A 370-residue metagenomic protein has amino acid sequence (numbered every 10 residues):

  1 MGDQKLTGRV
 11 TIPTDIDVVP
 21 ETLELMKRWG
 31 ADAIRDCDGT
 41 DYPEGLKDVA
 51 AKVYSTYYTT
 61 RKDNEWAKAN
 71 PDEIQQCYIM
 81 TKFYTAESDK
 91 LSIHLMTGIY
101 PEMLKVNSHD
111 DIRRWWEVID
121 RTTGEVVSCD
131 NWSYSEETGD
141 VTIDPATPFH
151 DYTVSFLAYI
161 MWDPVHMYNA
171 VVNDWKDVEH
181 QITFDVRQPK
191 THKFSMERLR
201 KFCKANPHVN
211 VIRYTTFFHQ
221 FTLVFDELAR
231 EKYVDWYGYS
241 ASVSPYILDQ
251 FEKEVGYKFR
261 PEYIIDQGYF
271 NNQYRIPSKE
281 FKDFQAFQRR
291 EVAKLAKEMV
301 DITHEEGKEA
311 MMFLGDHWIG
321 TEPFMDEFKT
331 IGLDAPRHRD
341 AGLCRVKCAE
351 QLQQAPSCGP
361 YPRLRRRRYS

Functional and structural regions predicted by a protein language model:
M1-S370: Glycan-processing catalytic domains of CAZymes
